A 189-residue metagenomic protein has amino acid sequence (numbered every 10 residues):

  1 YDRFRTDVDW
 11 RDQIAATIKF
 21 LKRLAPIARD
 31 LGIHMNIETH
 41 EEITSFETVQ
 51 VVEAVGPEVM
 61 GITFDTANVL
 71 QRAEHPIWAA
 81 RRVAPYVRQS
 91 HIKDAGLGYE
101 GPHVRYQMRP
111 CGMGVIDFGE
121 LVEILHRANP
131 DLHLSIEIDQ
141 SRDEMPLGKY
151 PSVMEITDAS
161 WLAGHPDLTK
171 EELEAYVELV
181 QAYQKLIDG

Functional and structural regions predicted by a protein language model:
Y1, N36-E38, T63-D65, H91-K93 (+1 more regions): A cross-family glycoside hydrolase active-site/sugar-binding cleft signature
Y1-G61: Active-site acidic/histidine proton-transfer and metal-coordination neighborhood in alpha/beta enzyme cores
S45-V59, L70-G189: Histidine-acidic metal/acid-base catalytic patches
